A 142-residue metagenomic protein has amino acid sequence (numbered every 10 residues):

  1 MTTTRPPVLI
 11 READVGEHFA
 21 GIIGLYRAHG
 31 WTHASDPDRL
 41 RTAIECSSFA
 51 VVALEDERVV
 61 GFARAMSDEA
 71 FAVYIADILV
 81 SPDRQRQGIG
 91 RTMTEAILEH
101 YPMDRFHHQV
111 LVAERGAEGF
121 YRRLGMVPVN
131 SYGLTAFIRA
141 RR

Functional and structural regions predicted by a protein language model:
M1-P37, Y132: Short amphipathic alpha-helix that is part of the acyltransferase structural core
E17, A70, R115-G119: Short alpha-helical
R39-D56, V60-L79: A conserved beta-strand-loop-helix scaffold within acyl/acetyltransferase catalytic domains
R84, G88-A96: Conserved acetyl-CoA pyrophosphate-binding loop and the N-cap/start of the following alpha-helix in GNAT-like
R91, M103-Q109, A113-R141: Conserved active-site alpha-helix within GNAT-family acetyltransferase domains
H100: Short alpha-helical functional segments enriched in proximate histidine and acidic residues
